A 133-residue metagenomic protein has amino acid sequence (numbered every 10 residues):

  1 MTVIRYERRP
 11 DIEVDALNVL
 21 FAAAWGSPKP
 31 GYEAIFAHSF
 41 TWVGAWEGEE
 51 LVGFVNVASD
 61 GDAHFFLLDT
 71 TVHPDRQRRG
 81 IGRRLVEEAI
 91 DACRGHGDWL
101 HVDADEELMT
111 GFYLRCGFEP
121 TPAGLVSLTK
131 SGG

Functional and structural regions predicted by a protein language model:
M1-P30, G124-L125: Short amphipathic alpha-helix that is part of the acyltransferase structural core
I12, D62, E107-L108: Short alpha-helical
N18-G48: Active-site rim helix/loop that mediates acceptor-substrate recognition in acyltransferases
G44, E50-A58, A63-T71: Conserved beta-strand in the GNAT
R76, G80-E88: Conserved acetyl-CoA pyrophosphate-binding loop and the N-cap/start of the following alpha-helix in GNAT-like
C93-D105: Conserved GNAT acetyl-CoA-binding A-motif
L114-A123: Conserved acetyl-CoA-binding loop of GNAT-fold acetyltransferases
